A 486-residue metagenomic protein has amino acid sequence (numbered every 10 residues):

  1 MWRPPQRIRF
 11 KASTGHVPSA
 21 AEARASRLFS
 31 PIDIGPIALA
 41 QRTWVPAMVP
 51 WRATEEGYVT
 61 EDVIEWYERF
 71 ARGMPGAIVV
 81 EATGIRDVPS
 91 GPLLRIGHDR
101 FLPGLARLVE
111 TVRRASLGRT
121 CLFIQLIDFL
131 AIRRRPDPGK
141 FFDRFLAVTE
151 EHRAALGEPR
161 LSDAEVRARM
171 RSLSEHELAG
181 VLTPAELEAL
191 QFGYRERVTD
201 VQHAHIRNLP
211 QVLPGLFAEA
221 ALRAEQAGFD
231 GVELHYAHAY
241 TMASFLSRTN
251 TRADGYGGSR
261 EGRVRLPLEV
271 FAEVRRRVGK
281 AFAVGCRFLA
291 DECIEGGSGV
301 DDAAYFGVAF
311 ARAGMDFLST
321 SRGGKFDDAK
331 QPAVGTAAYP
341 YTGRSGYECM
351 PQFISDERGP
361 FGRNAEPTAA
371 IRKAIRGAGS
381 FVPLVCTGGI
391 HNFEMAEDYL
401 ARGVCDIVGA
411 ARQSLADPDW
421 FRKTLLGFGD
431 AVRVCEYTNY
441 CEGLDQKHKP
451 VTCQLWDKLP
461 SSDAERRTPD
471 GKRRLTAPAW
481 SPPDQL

Functional and structural regions predicted by a protein language model:
M1-L486: Flavin-dependent oxidoreductase catalytic cores
